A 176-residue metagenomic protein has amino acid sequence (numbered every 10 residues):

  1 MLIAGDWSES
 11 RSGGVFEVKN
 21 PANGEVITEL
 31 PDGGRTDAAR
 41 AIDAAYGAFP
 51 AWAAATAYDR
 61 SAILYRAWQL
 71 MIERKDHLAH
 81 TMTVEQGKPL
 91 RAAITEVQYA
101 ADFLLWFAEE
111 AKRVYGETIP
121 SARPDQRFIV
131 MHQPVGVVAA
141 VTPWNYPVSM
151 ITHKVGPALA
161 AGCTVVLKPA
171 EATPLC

Functional and structural regions predicted by a protein language model:
M1-E29, A62, R66, G116-V141: Terminal low-complexity tails and localization/encapsulation signals of metabolic enzymes
R11, A38, K75, A93 (+2 more regions): Alpha-helix N-cap/helix-start motif
E25-Y115, D125: Glycine-rich loop-to-alpha-helix module at the N-terminal edge of alpha/beta enzyme cores
E117-C176: Conserved small-residue-rich beta-alpha loop and adjacent elements that most often cradle the phosphate/pyrophosphate
